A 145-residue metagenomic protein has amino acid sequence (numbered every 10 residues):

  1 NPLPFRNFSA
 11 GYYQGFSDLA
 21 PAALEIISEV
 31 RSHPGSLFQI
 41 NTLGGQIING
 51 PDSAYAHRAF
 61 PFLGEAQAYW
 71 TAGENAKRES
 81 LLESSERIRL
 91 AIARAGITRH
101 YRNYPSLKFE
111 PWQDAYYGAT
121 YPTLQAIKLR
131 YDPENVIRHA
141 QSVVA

Functional and structural regions predicted by a protein language model:
N1-A145: Soluble FAD-dependent oxygen oxidases
